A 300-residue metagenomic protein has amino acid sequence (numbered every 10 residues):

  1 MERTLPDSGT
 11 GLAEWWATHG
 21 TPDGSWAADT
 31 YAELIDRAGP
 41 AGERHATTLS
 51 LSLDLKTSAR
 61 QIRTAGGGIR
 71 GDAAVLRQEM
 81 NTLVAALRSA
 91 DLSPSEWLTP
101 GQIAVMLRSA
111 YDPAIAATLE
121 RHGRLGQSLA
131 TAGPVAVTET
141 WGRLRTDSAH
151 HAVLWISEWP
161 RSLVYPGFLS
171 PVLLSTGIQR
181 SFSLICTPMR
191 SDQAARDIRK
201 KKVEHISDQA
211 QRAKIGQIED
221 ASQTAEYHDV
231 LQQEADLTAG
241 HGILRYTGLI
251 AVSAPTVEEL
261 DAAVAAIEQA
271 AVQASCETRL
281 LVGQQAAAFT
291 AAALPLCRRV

Functional and structural regions predicted by a protein language model:
M1-V300: Extended, folded cores of ATP/NTP-driven motor/assembly subunits in large transport and secretion machines
